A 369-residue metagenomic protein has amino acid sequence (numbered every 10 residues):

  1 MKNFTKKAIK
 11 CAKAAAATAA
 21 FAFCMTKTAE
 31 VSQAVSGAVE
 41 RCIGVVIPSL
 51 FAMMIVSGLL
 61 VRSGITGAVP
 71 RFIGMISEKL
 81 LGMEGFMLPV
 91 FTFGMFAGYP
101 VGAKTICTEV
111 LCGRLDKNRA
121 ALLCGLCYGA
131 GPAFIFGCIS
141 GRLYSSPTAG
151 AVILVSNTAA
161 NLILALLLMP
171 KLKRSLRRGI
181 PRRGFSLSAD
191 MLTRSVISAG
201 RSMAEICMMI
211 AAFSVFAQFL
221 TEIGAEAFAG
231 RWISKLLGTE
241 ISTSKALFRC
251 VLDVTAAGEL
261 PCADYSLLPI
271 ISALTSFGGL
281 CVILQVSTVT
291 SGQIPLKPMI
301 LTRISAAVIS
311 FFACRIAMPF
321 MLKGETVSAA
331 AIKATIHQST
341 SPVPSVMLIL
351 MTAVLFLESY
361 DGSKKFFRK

Functional and structural regions predicted by a protein language model:
K2, G37, G64-I73, T92-T108 (+3 more regions): Hydrophobic alpha-helical transmembrane segments
K2, S36-G37, E109-K117, C124 (+3 more regions): Inter-helical loop and helix-membrane interface segments of multi-pass membrane transporters/permeases
A15-T28, V35-V45, F51-I55, L59 (+2 more regions): Selected transmembrane alpha-helices and immediately adjacent juxtamembrane segments of polytopic inner-membrane
M25, A29, P132-P147, M318-G324: Transmembrane helix-loop junctions at the membrane interface of multipass transporters and ion channels
G44, S49, M53, S57 (+15 more regions): Alpha-helical transmembrane segments in multi-pass membrane proteins
I65, V196, G200-T275: Transmembrane helical segments that form the transport core of multi-pass membrane transport proteins
S77-Y144, A246-A263, P269-L296, I300-I304: Alpha-helical membrane segments and immediately flanking helix-loop junctions that form or couple to the substrate/ion
L115-L122, A133-I135, L162, S266-S363: C-terminal transmembrane helix pair
